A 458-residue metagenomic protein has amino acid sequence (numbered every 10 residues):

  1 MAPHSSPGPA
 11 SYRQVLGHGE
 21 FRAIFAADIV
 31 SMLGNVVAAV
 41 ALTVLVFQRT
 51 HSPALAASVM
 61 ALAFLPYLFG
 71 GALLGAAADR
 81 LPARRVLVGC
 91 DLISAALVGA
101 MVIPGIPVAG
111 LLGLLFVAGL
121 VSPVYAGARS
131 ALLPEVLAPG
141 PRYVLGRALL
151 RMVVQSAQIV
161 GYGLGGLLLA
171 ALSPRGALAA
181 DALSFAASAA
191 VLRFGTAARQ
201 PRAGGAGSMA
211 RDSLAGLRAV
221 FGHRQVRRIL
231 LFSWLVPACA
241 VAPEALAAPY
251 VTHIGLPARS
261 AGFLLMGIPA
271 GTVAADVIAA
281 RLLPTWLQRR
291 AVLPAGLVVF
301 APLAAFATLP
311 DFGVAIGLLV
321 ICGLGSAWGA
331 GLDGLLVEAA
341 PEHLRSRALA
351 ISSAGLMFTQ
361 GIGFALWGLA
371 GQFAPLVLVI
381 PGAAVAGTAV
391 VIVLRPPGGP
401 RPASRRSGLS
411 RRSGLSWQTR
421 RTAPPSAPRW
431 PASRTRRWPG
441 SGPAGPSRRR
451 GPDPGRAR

Functional and structural regions predicted by a protein language model:
M1-R420, R429-W430, R434-R437, G445-R448 (+1 more regions): Alpha-helical transmembrane-bundle signature of multi-pass membrane transport and export proteins
P424-P425: Hydrophobic alpha-helical membrane-insertion segments
